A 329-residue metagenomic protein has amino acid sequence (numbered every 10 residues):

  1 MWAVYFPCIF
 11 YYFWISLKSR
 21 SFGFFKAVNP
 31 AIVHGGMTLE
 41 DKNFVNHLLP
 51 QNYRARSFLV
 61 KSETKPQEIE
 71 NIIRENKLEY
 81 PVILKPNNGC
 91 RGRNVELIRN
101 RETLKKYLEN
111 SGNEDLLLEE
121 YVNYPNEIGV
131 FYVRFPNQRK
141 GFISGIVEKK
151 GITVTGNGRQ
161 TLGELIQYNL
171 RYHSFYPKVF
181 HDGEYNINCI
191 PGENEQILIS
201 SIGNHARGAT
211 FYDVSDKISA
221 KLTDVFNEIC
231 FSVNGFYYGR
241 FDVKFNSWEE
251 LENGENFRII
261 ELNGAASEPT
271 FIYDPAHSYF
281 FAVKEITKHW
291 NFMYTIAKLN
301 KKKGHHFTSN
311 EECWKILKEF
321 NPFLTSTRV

Functional and structural regions predicted by a protein language model:
M1-P30: A transmembrane-helix-recognition feature enriched in membrane-embedded lipid enzymes and envelope glyco-/phospholipid
P30-A31, D41-F180, S219-T223: Active-site nucleotide/adenylate-binding loops and adjacent lid/helix of ATP-dependent enzymes
L49, V147-V154, E195-H205, F307-V329: Amphipathic, soluble alpha/beta structural segments
E120, G129-F131, F236-E250: A short glycine-rich, hydrophobically flanked beta-strand micro-motif that places a catalytic Asp/Glu for divalent metal
P125-E127, P136-F142, G235-Y238, E252-F257 (+1 more regions): Coil-to-beta-strand transition motifs
R134-S232, N263, E268-M293: ATP-dependent carboxylate/phosphate-activation module, predominantly the ATP-grasp catalytic core and closely related
N246-V329: C-terminal active-site "lid" helix and adjoining low-complexity regulatory extension at the edge of ATP-using catalytic
